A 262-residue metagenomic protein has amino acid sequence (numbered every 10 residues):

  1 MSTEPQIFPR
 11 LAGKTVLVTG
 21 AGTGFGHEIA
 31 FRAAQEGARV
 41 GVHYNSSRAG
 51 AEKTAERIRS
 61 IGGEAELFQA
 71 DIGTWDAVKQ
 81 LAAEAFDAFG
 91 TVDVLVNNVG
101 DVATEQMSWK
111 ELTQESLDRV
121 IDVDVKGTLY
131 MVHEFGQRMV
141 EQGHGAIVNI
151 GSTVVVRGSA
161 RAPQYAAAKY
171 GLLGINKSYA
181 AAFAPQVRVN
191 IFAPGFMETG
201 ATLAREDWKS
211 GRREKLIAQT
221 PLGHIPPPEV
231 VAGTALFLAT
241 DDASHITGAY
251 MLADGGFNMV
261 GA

Functional and structural regions predicted by a protein language model:
S2-I7, Q106, R157, L236 (+1 more regions): Short C-terminal tail/terminal secondary-structure segment of NAD(P)H-dependent dehydrogenase/reductase domains
T15, G22-G24: Conserved glycine-rich cofactor-binding loop
R48, Q69-L81, Q114, E229-V230: The beta1-alpha1 cofactor-binding region of Rossmann-like NAD(H)/NADP(H)-dependent oxidoreductases
E105-W109, T113-I121, I147, L216: Substrate-binding pocket helix/loop in short-chain dehydrogenase/reductase
V132, A168, N176: Active-site helix of classical SDR
Q137, A180-P185, S244: Alpha-helical segment proximal to the catalytic Tyr-Lys
S152: Residue(s) in the substrate-gating loop at a strand-loop-helix junction that position the organic substrate next
